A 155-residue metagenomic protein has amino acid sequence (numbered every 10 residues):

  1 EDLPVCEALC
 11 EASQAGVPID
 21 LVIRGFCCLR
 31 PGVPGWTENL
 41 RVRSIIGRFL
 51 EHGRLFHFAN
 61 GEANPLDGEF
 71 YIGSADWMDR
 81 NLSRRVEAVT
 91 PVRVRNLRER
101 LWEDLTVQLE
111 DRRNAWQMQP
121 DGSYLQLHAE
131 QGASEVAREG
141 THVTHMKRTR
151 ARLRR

Functional and structural regions predicted by a protein language model:
E1-R155: PLD/PLD-like phosphodiesterase catalytic module centered on the HKD motif
